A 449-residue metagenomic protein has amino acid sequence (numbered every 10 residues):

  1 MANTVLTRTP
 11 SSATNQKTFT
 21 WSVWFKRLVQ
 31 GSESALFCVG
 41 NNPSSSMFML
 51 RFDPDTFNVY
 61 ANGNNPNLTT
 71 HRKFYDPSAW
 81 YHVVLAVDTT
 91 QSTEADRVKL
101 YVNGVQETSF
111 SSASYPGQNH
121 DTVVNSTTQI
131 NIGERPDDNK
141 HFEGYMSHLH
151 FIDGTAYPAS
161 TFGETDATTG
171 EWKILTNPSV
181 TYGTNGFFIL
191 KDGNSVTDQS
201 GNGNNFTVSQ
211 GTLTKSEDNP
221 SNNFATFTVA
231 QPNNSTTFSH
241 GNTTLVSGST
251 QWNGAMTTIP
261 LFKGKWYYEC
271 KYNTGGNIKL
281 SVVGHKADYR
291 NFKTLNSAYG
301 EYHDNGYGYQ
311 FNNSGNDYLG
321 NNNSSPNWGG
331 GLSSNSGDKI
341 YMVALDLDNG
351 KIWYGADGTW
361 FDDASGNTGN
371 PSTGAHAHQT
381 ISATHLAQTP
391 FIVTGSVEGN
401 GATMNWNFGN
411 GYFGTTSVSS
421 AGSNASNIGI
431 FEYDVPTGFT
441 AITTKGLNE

Functional and structural regions predicted by a protein language model:
M1, S22-Q30, F48-Q118, G320 (+3 more regions): Extracellular glycan-interaction surfaces
M1-K17, P54-N65, S126-I132, T214-M256: Low-complexity, glycine/proline/serine-rich flexible segments
M1-T18, P66-F74, P136-D137, K173-V180 (+2 more regions): Short surface loop/edge beta-strand patches of beta-sandwich-type extracellular domains that form ligand-contact sites
M1-T4, S92-E94, K99, T108-S114 (+5 more regions): Extended recognition patches within non-cytosolic domains
N3-V59, Q91-E94, T155-S160, L261-F262 (+2 more regions): Extracellular glycan-recognition modules
W21-V29, V83-L85, I132, M146-H150 (+5 more regions): Short hydrophobic/aromatic patches on beta-strands that form ligand-binding or substrate-lining surfaces
N65-P66, D121-M146, S396: Extracellular glycan-interaction patches encoded by glycine-rich segments
S281-I340: Glycine-aromatic-enriched beta-strand/loop faces of beta-sandwich-type recognition domains, especially lectin-like
